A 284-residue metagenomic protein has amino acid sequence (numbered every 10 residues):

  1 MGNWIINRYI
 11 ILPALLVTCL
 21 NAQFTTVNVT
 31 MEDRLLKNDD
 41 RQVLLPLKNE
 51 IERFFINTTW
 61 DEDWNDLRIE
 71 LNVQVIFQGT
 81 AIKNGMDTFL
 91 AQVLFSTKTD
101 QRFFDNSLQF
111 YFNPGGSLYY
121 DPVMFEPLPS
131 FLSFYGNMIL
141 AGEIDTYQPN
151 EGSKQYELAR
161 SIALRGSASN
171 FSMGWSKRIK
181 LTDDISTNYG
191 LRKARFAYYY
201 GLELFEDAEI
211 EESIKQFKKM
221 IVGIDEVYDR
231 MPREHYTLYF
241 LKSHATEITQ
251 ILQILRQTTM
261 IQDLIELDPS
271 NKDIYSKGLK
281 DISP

Functional and structural regions predicted by a protein language model:
M1-I6: N-terminal secretory signal peptides that target proteins for export/translocation
N7-T18: Sec-dependent N-terminal signal peptides
Q23-L90, D100-F103: Start-of-domain marker
T30, F217-P284: A cross-kingdom marker for long, charged
E52-W60, N137, A141-D145, T249 (+1 more regions): Sec-exported extracytoplasmic/periplasmic mature domains
G85-D184: Acidic/His-rich structured neighborhood in mature extracellular/periplasmic domains
Y156-L238: Flexible, glycine-rich surface segments
